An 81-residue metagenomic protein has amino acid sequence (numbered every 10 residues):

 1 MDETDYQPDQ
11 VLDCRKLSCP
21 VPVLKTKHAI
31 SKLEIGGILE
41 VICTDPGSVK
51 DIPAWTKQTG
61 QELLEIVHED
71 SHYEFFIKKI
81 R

Functional and structural regions predicted by a protein language model:
M1-Q7: Short, compositionally biased "basic patch" segments
P8-R15: Short amphipathic
D9, G36-E40, H72-E74: Intrinsic-disorder/low-complexity, polar/charged segments enriched in Ser/Thr/Lys/Arg/Asp/Glu/Gln
L17-I66: Amphipathic, hydrophobic secondary-structure cores in small proteins
E74-R81: Core SAM-dependent methyltransferase catalytic element
